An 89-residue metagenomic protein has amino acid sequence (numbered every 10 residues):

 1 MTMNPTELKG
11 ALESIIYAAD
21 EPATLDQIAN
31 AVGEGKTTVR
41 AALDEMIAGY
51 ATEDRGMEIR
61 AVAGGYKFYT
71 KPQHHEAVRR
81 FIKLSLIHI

Functional and structural regions predicted by a protein language model:
M1-T2, H74-S85: Short, Lys/Arg-enriched N-terminal segment that forms or immediately precedes the first helix of a structured domain
P5-E13: Short, leucine-enriched amphipathic alpha-helices that occur as contiguous helical runs
A18-T24: Short capping segments at the starts of secondary-structure elements
Q27-A31: A short acidic, leucine-rich amphipathic alpha-helix
K36-E45: Short amphipathic alpha-helical interaction segments
M46-H75: Charged low-complexity interaction tracts in eukaryotic proteins
I87-I89: Conserved small/polar residues in nucleotide/adenosyl-binding loops
